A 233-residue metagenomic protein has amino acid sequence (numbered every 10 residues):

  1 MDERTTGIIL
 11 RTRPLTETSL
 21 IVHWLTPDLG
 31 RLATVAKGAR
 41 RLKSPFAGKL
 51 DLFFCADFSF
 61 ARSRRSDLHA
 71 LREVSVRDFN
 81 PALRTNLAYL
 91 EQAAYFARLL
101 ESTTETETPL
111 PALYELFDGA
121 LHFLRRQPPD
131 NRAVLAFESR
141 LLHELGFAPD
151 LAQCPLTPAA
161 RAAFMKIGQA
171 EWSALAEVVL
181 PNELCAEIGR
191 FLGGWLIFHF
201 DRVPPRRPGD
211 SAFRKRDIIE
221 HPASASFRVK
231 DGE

Functional and structural regions predicted by a protein language model:
M1-E233: Non-catalytic alpha-helical scaffolds and adjoining flexible linkers that form interface surfaces for assembly
